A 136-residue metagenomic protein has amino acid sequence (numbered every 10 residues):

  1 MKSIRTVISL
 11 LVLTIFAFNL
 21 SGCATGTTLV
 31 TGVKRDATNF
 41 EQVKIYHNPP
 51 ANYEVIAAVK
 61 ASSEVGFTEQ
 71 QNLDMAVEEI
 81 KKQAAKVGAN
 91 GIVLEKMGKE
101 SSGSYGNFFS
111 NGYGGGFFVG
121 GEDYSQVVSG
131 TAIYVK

Functional and structural regions predicted by a protein language model:
M1-C23: Sec-dependent bacterial lipoprotein signal peptides
F18-N39: Bacterial Sec signal peptide processing site at the extreme N-terminus
G32-E54: Post-signal peptide N-terminal segment of mature Sec-exported envelope proteins
V55-G66: Acidic/histidine-rich, surface-exposed loop or edge segments in extracytoplasmic proteins
G66, Q71, V77, K82 (+2 more regions): Surface-exposed short loop/turn segments
N90: Short acidic/polar active-site loop segments enriched in Thr and Asp
